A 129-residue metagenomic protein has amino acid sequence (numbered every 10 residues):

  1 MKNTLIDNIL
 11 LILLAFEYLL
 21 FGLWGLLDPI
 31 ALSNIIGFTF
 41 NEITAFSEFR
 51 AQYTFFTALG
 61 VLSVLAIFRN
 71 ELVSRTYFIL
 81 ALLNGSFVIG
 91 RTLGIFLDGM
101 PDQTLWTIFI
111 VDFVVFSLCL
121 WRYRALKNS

Functional and structural regions predicted by a protein language model:
M1-E17: Cytosolic juxtamembrane helix and N-cap/initiation of the first transmembrane helix
E17-S47, Y53: Hydrophobic transmembrane helix segments
G22-L23, S63-V64, R91-L93: Alpha-helical transmembrane segments of multipass membrane proteins
A45-L65, L82-L83: Core segments of alpha-helical transmembrane spans in multipass integral membrane proteins
V61-T76: Juxtamembrane helix-break-helix junctions at the cytosolic face of small multi-pass alpha-helical membrane proteins
F78-R91, V115: Hydrophobic alpha-helical membrane segments
I89-W106, R124: Membrane-helix boundary connector in multi-pass membrane proteins
F113-S129: Membrane-water interface at the C-terminal end of transmembrane alpha helices
